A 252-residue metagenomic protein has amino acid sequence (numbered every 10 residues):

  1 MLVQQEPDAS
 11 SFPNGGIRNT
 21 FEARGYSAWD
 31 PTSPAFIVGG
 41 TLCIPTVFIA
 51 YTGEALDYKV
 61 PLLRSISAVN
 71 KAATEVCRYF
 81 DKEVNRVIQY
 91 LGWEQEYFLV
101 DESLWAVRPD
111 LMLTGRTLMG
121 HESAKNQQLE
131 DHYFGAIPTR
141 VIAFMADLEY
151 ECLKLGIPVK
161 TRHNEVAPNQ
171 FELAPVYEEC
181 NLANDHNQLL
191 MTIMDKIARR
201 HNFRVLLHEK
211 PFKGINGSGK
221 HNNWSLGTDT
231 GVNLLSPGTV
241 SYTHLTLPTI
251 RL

Functional and structural regions predicted by a protein language model:
M1-A146: ATP/Mg2+-dependent ligation/transfer catalytic cores
G39-I49, E83-V100, M112-G135, K154-Y177 (+2 more regions): Core alpha/beta catalytic barrel or barrel-like domain that forms the active/cofactor pocket in diverse metabolic
Y58, L62, R86, I137 (+3 more regions): Alpha-helix N-cap/helix-initiation motif
S65, R140, E165-V166, L182-H186 (+2 more regions): Secondary-structure capping and boundary motifs in well-ordered enzyme cores
A72-F80, F144-P158, L190-H201: Generic, well-ordered alpha-helical scaffold segments in large soluble proteins
L173, N184, L189-T192: Well-ordered mid-protein domain cores that form the structural environment of catalytic cofactors
T243-T249: Conserved small/polar residues in nucleotide/adenosyl-binding loops
